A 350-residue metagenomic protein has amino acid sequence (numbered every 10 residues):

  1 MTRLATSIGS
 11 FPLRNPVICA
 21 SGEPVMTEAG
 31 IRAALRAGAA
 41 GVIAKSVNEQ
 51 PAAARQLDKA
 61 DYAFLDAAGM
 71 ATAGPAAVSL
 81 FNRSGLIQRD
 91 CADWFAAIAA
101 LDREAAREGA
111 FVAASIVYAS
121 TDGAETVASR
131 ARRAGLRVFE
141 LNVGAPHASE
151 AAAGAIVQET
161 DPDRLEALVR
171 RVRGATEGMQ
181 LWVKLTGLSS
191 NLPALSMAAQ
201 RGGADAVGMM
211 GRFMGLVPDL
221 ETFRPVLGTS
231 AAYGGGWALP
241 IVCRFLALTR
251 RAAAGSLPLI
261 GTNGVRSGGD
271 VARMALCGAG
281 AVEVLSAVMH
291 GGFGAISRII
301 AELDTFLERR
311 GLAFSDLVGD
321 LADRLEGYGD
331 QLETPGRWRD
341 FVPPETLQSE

Functional and structural regions predicted by a protein language model:
T2-S7, E28-A106: Glycine-rich, positively charged N-terminal anion/phosphate-binding segment
F11-I18, A106-A114, G174-T186, R250-T262: Short beta-strand/loop segments at the ligand-binding rim of alpha/beta enzyme cores
E28-A34, D122-R133, S189-G202, T249-G255 (+1 more regions): Catalytic cores of alpha/beta
A44-Q50, E140-H147, A206-L216, G264-V265 (+1 more regions): Glycine-rich phosphate-binding active-site loops on the catalytic face of alpha/beta enzymes
P51-A71, V217-G235, A275, A287-L312: C-terminal helical cap(s) of enzyme catalytic domains, especially alpha/beta-barrels
A68-P162: Active-site beta->alpha loop and helix N-cap motifs at the rims of alpha/beta catalytic domains
L80-Q88, P146-D163, L195-G255: Glycine/Thr-rich beta-alpha phosphate-binding loop at enzyme active sites
G234-S256, G268-E350: Alpha/beta catalytic cores of nucleotide-metabolism and tRNA/nucleoside-modifying enzymes
